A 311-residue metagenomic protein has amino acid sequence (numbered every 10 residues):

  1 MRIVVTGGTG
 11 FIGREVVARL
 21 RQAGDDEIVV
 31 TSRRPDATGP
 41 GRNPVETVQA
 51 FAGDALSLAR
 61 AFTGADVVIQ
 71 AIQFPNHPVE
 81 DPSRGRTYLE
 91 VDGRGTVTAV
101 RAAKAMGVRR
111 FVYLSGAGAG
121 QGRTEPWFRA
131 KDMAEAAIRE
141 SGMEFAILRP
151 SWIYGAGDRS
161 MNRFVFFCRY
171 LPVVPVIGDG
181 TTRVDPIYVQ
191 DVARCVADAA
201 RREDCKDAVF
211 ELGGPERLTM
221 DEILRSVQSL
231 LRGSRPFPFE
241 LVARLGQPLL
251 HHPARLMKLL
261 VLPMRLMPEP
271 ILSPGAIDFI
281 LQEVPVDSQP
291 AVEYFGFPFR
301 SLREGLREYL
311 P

Functional and structural regions predicted by a protein language model:
I3-A23: N-terminal Rossmann NAD(P)H-binding glycine-rich loop of SDR-like oxidoreductase domains
T6, I177-T182, F210-R217, Q228-L231 (+2 more regions): Glycine-rich Rossmann NAD(P)(H)-binding loop
D36-P40, V45-M106, A117-Q121: NAD(P)H-binding glycine-rich loop region in Rossmannoid oxidoreductase-like domains and their noncatalytic homologs
G95-T98, R159-S160, G178-A200, A208-E211 (+1 more regions): Substrate-positioning beta->alpha
S115, A136-G157: Conserved beta-loop-beta element that borders a ligand/cofactor-binding pocket
G155-R163, D198-F210, E216, G233-F237: Glycine/proline-rich active-site loop of Rossmann-fold NAD(P)-dependent oxidoreductases
Q228-Q282: Terminal hydrophobic/aromatic helix or amphipathic segment near a protein terminus
V286-P311: Amphipathic terminal alpha-helices
